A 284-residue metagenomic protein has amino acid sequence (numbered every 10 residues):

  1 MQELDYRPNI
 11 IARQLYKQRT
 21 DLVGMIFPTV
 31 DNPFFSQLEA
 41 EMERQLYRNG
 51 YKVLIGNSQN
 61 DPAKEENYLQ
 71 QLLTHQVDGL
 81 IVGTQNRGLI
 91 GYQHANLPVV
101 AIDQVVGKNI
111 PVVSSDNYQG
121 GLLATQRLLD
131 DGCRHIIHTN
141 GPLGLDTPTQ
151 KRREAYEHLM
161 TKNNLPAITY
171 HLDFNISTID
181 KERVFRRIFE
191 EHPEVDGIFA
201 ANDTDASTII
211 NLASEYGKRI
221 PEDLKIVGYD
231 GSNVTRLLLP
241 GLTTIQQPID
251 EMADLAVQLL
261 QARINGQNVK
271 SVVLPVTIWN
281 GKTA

Functional and structural regions predicted by a protein language model:
L4-Q71, H75-Q76, E154-E157: Amphipathic helical "hinge" segments at domain boundaries
P28-Q37, I55-K64, V113-L123, T139-F185 (+4 more regions): Hinge/beta->alpha junction and helix N-cap segments in small-molecule ligand-binding domains
N60, G83-L123, L143, T204 (+1 more regions): Flexible loop/hinge segments that line or gate small-molecule binding clefts
L69, V77-G83, I137-N140, H192-N202 (+1 more regions): Periplasmic-binding protein-like
H135, A167-T169, R219-K225: Short acidic capping loops at alpha-helix termini that bridge into adjacent secondary structure
R186-A284: Flexible loop/turn connectors
